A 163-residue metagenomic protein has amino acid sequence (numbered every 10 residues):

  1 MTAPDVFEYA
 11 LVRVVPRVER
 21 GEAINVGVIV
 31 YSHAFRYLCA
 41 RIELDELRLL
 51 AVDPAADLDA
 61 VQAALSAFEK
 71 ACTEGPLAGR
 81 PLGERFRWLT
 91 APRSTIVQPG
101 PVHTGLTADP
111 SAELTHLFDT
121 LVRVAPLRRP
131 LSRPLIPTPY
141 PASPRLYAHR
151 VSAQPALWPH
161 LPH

Functional and structural regions predicted by a protein language model:
M1-H163: Polybasic/polar functional segments that serve as interface/processing modules
